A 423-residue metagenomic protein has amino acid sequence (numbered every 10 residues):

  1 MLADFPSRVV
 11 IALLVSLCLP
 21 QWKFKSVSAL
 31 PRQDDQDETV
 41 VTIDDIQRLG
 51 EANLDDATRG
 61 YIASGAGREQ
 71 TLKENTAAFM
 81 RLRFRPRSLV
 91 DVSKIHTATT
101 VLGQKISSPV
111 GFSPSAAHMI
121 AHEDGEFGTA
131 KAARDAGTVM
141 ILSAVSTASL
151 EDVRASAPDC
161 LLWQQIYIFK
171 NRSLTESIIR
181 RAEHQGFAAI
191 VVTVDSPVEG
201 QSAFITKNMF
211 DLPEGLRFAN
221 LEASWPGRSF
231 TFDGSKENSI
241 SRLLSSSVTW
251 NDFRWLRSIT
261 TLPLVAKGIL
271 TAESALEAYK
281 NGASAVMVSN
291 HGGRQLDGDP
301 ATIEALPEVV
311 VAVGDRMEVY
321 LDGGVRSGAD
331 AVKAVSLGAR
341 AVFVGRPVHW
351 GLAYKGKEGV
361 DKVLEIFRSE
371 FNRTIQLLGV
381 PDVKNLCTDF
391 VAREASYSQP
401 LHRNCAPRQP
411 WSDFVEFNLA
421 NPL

Functional and structural regions predicted by a protein language model:
M1-V10, L256: Bacterial N-terminal signal peptides that target proteins for export
P6-Q21: Cleavable N-terminal signal peptides of Sec/SRP-targeted secreted and luminal proteins
W22-G103, M209-V248, N385-L386, A392-N421: An N-cap/entry alpha-helix motif that binds or orients negatively charged groups
N75, G298-V309, L352-N372: C-terminal helical cap(s) of enzyme catalytic domains, especially alpha/beta-barrels
I106-V145: Glycine-rich active-site/cofactor-binding loop and its immediate structural neighborhood
A117, A130-K131, A155-S156, K170-L321 (+1 more regions): Alpha/beta enzyme core
D135-S156, C160-T175: A gly/proline- and charged-residue-enriched helix-loop-helix capping module
G379: Active-site-adjacent helical/loop segments in soluble small-molecule enzymes
